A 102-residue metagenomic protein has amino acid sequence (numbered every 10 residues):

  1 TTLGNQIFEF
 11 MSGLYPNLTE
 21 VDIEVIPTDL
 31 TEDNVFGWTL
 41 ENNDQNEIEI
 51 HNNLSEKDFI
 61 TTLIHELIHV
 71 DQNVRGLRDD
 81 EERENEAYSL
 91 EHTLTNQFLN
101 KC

Functional and structural regions predicted by a protein language model:
T1-E20: Zn2+-dependent metallopeptidase catalytic core
L3, I60, I64, R83: Hydrophobic (often cysteine-bearing) scaffold residues that line and stabilize catalytic clefts of nucleotide/cofactor
M11, V21-V25, I48-I50, L63: Hydrophobic beta-strand residues in large extracellular and virion-surface proteins
N17, E24-E47, E56: Catalytic zinc-binding patch centered on the HExxH motif and its immediate surroundings that defines zinc-dependent
T28-T31, L54-S55, I68, L94-T95: Short, solvent-exposed loop/turn segments at secondary-structure junctions
D44-L63, L77-D79: Short pre-active-site segment immediately N-terminal to the catalytic Zn-binding motif
T62, E66-V70, V74: Catalytic glutamate of the conserved HExxH
D79-C102: Post-HExxH zinc-binding segment in Zn-dependent metallohydrolases
